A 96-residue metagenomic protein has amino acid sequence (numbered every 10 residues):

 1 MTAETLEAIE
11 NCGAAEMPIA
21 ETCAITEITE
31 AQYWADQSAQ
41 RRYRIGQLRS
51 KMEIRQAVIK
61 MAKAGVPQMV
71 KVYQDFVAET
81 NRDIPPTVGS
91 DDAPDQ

Functional and structural regions predicted by a protein language model:
M1-E27, A31, A78-Q96: Charge-dense (acidic/basic), low-complexity helical/coil segments that act as generic electrostatic interaction patches
T2-A3, L48-M52, Q56: Amphipathic alpha-helical repeat elements characteristic of tetratricopeptide repeat
A14-M17, R41, V66-P67: Residue-level recognition of short, well-ordered coil/turn positions that link secondary-structure elements
W34-K51: Short, solvent-exposed alpha-helical "recognition" segments
M52-Q96: Amphipathic alpha-helical protein-protein interaction segments
